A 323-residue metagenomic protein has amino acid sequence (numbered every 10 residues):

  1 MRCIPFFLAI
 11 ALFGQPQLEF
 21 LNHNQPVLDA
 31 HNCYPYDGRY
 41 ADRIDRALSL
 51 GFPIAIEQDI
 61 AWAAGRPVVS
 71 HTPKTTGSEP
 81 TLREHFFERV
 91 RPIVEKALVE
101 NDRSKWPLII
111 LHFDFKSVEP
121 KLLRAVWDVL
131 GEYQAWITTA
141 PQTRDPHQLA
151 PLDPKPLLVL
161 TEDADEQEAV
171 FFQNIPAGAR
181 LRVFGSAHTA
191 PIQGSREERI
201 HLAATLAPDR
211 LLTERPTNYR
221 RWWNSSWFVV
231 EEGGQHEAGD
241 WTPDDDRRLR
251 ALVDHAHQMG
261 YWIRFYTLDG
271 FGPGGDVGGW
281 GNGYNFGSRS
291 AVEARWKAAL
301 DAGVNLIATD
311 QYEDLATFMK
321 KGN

Functional and structural regions predicted by a protein language model:
M1-C3: Positively charged n-region of N-terminal signal peptides that target proteins for export
F6-Q15: Hydrophobic h-region of N-terminal signal peptides that target proteins for export in Gram-negative bacteria
P16-N323: Catalytic cores of phosphodiester-bond hydrolases, prominently lipid phosphodiesterases
